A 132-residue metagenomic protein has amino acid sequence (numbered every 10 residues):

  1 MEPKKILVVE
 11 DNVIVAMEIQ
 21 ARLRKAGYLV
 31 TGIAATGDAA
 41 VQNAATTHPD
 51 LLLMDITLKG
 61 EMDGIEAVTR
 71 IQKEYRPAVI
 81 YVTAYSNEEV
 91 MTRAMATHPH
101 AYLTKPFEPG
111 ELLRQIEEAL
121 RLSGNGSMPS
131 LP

Functional and structural regions predicted by a protein language model:
E10: Conserved acidic carboxylate
V13-G32: Two-component/phosphorelay signaling modules centered on CheY-like receiver
Q20, I33-L51: Acidic, metal-coordinating helix/loop segments flanking the phosphotransfer/catalytic sites of two-component signaling
T36, M62-E66: Acidic catalytic/metal-coordinating carboxylates
D55-I56, T83: Active-site residues of response regulator receiver
I65-P77: Short amphipathic alpha-helix used as the core "switch/output" element in two-component signaling
S86-T104, R114: Alpha4 helix (beta4-alpha4-beta5 surface) of REC/receiver domains from two-component response regulators
E89, F107-E117, G124: C-terminal output helix
